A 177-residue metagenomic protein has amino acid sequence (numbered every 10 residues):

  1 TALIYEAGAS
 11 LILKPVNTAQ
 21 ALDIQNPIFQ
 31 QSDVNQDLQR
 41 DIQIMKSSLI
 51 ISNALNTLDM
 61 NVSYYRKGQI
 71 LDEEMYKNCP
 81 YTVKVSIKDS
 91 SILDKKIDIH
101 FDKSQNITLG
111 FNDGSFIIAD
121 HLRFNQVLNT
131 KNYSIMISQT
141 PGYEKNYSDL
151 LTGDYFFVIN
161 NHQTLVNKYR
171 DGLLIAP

Functional and structural regions predicted by a protein language model:
T1-P177: Hydrophobic and amphipathic membrane-targeting/association helices
